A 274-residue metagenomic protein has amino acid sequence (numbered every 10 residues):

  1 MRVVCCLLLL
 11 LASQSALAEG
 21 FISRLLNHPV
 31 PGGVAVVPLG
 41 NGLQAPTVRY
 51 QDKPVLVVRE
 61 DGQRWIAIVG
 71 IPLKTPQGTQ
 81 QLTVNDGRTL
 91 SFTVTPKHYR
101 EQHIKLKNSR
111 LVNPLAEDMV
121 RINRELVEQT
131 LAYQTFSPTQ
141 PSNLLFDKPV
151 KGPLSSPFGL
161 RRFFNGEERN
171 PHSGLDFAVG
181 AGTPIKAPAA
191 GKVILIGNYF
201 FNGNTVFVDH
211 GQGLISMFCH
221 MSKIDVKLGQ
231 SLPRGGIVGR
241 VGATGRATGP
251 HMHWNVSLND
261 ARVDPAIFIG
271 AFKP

Functional and structural regions predicted by a protein language model:
M1-V4: Positively charged n-region of N-terminal signal peptides that target proteins for export
A12-S15: N-terminal signal peptide c-region/cleavage motif recognized by signal peptidases
A18-H98: Cationic-aromatic interfacial patches
Q51-K53, V84-G87, A190, D209-Q212 (+1 more regions): Short strand-coil-strand connectors
S91-N202: Surface-exposed, glycine-biased beta-strand/turn segments
P184-I194, K223-V241: Short, well-structured beta-strand-loop connectors
P188-S222, P250-M252: Zn2+-dependent peptidoglycan hydrolase active-site motif and core
T205-D209, L214, Q230-P274: Conserved, short, structured surface segments that act as functional micro-motifs
